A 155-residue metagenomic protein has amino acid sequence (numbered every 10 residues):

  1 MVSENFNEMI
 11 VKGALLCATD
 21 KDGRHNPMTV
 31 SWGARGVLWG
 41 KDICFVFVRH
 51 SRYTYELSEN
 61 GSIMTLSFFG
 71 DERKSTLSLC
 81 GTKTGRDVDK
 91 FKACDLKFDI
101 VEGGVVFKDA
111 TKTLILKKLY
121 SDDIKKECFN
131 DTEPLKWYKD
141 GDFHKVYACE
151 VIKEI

Functional and structural regions predicted by a protein language model:
M1-I155: Basic, polyanion-binding surface patches
